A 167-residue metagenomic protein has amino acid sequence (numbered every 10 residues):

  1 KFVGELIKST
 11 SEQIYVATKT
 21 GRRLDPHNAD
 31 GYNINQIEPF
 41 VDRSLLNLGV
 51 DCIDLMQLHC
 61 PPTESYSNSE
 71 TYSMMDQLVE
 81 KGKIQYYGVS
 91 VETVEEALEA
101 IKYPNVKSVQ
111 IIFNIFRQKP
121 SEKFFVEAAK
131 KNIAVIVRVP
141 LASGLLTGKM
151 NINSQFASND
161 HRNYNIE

Functional and structural regions predicted by a protein language model:
K1, L6, C60-E167: Beta/alpha (TIM)-barrel catalytic core signal, keyed to glycine-rich beta->alpha loops juxtaposed to Asp/Glu that bind
F2, A29-P39, Y66-E70: Alpha-helix N-cap and loop-to-helix initiation/capping positions
G4, K8, E38, D42-L45 (+1 more regions): Solvent-exposed, non-membrane alpha-helical residues enriched in polar/charged side chains
S11-I14, T18, D51-L55, G82-Y86: Short acidic capping loops at alpha-helix termini that bridge into adjacent secondary structure
T20-D25, F116: Conserved radical SAM core fold
R23-A29, L146: A short acidic, helix-capping loop that chelates divalent metal ions and anchors anionic groups
G31-G49, V91-E99: Short, acidic/polar
L45-E64: Active-site groove signature of glycoside hydrolases
